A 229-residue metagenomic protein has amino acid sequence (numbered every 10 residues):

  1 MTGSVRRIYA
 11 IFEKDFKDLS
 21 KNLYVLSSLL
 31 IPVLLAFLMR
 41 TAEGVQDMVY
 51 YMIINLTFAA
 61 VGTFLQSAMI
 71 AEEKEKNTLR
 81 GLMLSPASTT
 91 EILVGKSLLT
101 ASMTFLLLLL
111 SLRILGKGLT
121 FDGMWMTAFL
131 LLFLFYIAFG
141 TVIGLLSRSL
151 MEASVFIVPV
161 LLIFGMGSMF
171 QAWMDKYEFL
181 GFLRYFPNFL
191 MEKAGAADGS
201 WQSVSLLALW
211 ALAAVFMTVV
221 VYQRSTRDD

Functional and structural regions predicted by a protein language model:
M1-S27, I31: Aromatic- and glycine-rich beta-strand/loop motifs that create alpha-glucan
R6-A10, A172-S205: Short hydrophobic, aromatic-rich alpha-helical segments embedded in or entering the lipid bilayer of multi-pass
L19, T63-S85: Transmembrane helix boundary and interhelical loop/hinge segments in multi-pass membrane proteins
F37-E43, S147-Y185: Transmembrane helix segments
V49-M69: Long, hydrophobic alpha-helical segments
A59-F64, V94-G95, T120-A128, W173-K176 (+1 more regions): Short alpha-helical transmembrane interface motifs in multi-pass membrane proteins
T89-T90, S97-S147: Alpha-helical transmembrane segments and their short interhelical loops
V142, A208-D229: Junction motif at the cytosolic side of a transmembrane helix
